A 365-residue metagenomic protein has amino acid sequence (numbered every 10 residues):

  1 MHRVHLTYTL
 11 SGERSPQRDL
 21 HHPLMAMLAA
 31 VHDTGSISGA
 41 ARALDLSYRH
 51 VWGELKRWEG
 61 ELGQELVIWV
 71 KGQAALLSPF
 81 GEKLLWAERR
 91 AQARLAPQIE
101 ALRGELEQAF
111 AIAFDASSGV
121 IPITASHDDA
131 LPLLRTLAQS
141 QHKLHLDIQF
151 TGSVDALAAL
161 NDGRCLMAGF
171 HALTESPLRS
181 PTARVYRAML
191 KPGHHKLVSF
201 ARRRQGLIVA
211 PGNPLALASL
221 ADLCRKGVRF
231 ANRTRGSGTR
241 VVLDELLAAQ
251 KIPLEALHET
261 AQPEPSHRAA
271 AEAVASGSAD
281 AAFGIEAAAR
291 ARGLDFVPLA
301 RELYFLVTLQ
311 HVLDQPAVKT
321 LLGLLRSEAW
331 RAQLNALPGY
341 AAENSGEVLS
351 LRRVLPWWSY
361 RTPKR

Functional and structural regions predicted by a protein language model:
M1-R164, A188-H195, L220, E328-R365: N-terminal hydrophobic or amphipathic helices and topogenic motifs
H21-L24, P192-G206, L294-G323, N344 (+1 more regions): Periplasmic-binding protein-like
S117-S126, A221-D244: Short loop->beta-strand "edge-of-pocket" segments that line small-molecule binding or catalytic clefts across diverse
L133-H142, R164, A221, R233 (+1 more regions): Ligand-binding cleft/hinge of the Venus flytrap
Q149-A158, E255-E272: Short helix-initiation/N-cap motifs at beta->coil->alpha
V154-R204: Short beta-strand-centered segments that line the small-molecule binding cleft or hinge of alpha/beta clamshell
H171-Y186, A271-A300: A ligand-binding cleft/hinge motif common to bilobed small-molecule-binding domains
F200, V209-F230: Flexible hinge/capping segments at coil-to-helix
